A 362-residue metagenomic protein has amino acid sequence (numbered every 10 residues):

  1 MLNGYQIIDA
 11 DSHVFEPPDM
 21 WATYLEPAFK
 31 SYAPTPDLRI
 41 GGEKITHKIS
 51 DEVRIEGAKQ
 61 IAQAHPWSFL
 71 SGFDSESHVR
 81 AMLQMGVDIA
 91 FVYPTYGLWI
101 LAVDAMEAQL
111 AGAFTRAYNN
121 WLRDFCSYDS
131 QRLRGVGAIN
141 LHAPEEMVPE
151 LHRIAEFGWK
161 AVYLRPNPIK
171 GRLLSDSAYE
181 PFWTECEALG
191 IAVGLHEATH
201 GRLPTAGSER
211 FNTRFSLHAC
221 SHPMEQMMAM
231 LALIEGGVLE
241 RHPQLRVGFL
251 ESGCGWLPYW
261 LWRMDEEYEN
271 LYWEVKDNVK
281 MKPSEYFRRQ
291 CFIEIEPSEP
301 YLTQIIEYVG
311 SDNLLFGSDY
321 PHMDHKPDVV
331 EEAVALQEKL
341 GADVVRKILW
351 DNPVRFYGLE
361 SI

Functional and structural regions predicted by a protein language model:
L2-I8, P17-I89, N120-Y128, P149-R153 (+6 more regions): Mid-to-C-terminal alpha-helical segments outside catalytic/metal-binding sites
D11: Alpha/beta catalytic cores of group-transfer enzymes, especially the acyltransferase/condensing modules of polyketide
D19-A22, V103-D104, T205-S208, Y259-R263 (+3 more regions): Short aromatic-enriched loop/helix-cap "lid" or pocket-rim segments at secondary-structure transitions that line
I61-S68, R80-D104, R132-N140, K160-L164: Divalent metal-dependent hydrolysis catalytic cores, especially in the metallo-beta-lactamase
Y96, P168, Y320: Flexible, active-site-proximal loop/turn residues at the rims of small-molecule/cofactor binding pockets and catalytic
A105-E107, E209-A219, V330-V334: Short glycine/proline- and charge-enriched loop/turn segments that cap or connect secondary-structure elements
Q109-F125: Active-site-proximal gating segment of KS-fold condensing enzymes and close homologs
A113, C126-R134, I139, P144-E145 (+1 more regions): Catalytic pocket-lining loop regions of alpha/beta-barrel enzymes, especially the amidohydrolase/enolase/GH5 lineages
